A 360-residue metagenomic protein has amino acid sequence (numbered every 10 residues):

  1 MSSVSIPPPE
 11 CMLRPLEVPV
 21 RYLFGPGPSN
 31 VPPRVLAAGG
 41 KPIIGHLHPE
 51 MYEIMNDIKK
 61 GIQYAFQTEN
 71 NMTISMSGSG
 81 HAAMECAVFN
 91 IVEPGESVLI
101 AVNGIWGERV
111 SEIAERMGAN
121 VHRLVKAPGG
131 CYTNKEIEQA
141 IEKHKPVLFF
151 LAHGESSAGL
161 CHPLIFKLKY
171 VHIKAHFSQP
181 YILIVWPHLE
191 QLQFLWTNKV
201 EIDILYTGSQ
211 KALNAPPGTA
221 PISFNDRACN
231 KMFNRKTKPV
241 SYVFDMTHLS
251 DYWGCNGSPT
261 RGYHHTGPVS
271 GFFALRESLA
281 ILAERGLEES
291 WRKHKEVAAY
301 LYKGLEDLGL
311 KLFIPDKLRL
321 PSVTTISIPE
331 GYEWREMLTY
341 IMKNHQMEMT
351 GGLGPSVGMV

Functional and structural regions predicted by a protein language model:
S2-P49: N-terminal "arm"/small-domain region of PLP-dependent enzymes with the aminotransferase-like
V20, N30-V31, Q210-K303: Active-site C-terminal subdomain of aminotransferase-like
A38-C86, N90, I105, R109-E115: Conserved N-terminal alpha-helix of the aminotransferase class I/II PLP-enzyme fold
A82, V92-V147: PLP-dependent aminotransferase-like
C131-E190, I204, A212: Active-site phosphate-binding strand-loop segment of PLP-dependent enzymes
W196-Q210: Conserved active-site segment immediately N-terminal to the catalytic lysine that forms the internal aldimine
E306, L310-V360: Conserved C-terminal alpha-helix-loop-beta "cap" of PLP-dependent enzymes that closes/shapes the active-site mouth
